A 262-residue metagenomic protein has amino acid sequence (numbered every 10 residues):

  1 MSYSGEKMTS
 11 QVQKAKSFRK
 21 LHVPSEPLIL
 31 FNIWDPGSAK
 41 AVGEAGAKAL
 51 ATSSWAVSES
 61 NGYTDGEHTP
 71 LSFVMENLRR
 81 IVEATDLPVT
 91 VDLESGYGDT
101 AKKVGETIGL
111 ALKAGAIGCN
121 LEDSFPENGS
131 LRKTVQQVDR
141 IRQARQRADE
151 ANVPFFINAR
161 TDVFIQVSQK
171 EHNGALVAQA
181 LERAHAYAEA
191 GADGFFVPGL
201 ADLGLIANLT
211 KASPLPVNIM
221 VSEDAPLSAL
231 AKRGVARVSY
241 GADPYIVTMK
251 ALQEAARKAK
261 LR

Functional and structural regions predicted by a protein language model:
Y3, T9-V91, G96-A242, I246-K258: Alpha/beta enzyme core
L261-R262: Structured C-terminal cap/extension of enzyme domains
